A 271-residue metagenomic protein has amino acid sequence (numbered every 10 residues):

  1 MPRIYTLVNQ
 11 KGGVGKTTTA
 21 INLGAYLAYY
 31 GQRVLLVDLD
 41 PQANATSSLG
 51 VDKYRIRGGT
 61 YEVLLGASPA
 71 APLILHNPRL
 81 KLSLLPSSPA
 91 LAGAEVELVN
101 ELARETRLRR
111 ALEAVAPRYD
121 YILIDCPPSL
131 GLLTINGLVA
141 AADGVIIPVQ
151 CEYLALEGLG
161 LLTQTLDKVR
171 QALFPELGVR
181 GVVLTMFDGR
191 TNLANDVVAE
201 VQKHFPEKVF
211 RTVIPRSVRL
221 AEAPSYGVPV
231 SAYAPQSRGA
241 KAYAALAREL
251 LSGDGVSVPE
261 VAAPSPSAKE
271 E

Functional and structural regions predicted by a protein language model:
M1-E271: P-loop NTP-binding core
